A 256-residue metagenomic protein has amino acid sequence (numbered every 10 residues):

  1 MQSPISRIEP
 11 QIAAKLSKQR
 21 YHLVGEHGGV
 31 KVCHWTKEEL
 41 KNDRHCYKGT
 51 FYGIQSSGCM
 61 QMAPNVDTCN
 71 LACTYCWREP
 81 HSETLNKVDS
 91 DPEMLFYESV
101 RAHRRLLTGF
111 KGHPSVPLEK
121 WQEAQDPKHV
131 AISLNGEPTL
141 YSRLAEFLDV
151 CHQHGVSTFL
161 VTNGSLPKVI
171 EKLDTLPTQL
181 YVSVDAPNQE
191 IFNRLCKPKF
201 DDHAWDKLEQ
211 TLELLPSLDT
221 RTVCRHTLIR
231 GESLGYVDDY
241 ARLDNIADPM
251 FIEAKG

Functional and structural regions predicted by a protein language model:
M1-Y75, E79-R101, R105: Flexible, acidic/Gly-rich N-terminal and inter-domain linker regions that tether and position cofactor-handling modules
M94-A124: Short Fe-S-cluster ligation motifs
H113-K255: Conserved AdoMet/S-adenosylmethionine-binding subsite of the radical SAM
